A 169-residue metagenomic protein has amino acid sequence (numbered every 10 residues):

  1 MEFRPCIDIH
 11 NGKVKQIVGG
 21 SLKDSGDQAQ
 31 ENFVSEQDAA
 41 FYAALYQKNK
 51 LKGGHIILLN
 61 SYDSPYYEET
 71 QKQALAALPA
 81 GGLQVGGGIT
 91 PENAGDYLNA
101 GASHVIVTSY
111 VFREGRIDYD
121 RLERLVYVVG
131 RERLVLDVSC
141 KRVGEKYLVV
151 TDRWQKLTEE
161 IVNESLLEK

Functional and structural regions predicted by a protein language model:
E2-H10, G54-I56, G81-G87, V105-V107 (+1 more regions): Hydrophobic faces of well-ordered beta-strands that scaffold small-molecule active sites in alpha/beta enzyme cores
H10, Q16-S25, L98-K169: Conserved anion-binding
G20-A44: Short catalytic helix/loop segments, enriched in acidic residues and glycine and frequently bearing histidine
S35-Q47, S64-K72: Glycine-rich, positively charged N-terminal anion/phosphate-binding segment
F41-I57, A100, K169: Catalytic domains of carbohydrate-active enzymes, especially glycoside hydrolases
A43-Q47, Q73-A74, A80-Q84, G88-I117: Active-site loop-to-helix "anion-binding N-cap" substructures in soluble metabolic enzymes
L51-E69, S109-R116: Glycine-rich, proline-tolerant flexible connector loops at the mouths of alpha/beta enzymes
S64-Q84, L122-S139: Alpha-helix-loop-beta-strand connector modules within alpha/beta enzyme cores
